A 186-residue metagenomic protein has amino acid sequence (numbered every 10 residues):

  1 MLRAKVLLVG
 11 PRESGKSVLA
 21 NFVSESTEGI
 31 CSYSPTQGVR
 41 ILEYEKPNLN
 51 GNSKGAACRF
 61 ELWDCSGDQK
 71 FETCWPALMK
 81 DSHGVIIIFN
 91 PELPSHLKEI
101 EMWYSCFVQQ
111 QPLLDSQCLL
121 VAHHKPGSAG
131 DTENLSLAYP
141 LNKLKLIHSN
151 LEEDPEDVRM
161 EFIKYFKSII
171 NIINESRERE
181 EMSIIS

Functional and structural regions predicted by a protein language model:
M1-S186: TRAFAC-class small GTPase G-domain
